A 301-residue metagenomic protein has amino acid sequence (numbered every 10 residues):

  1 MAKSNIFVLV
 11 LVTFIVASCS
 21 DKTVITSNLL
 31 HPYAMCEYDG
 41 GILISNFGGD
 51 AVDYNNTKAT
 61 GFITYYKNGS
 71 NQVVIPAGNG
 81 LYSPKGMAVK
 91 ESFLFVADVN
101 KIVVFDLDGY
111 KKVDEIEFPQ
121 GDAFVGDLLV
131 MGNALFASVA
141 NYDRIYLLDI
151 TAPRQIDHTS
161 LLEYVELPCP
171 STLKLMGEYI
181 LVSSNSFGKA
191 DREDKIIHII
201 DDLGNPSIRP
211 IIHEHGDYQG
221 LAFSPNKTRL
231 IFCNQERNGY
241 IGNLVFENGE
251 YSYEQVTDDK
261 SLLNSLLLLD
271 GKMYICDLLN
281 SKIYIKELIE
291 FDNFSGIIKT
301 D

Functional and structural regions predicted by a protein language model:
V16-S18: C-terminal motif of bacterial Sec signal peptides marking the signal peptidase cleavage site
S20-T26, S70-G78, K111-F118, R154-V165 (+3 more regions): A short beta-strand motif characteristic of beta-propeller blades
N28, I44-T57, F95-K101, A137-D143 (+3 more regions): Conserved beta-strand positions in repeat-built beta-propeller and related beta-rich domains
L29-D39, G78-F93, P119-G132, F136 (+6 more regions): Beta-rich, blade/repeat-based domains predominating in secreted/periplasmic proteins but also intracellular
D53-T64, K101-V103, R144-L147, K195-H198 (+2 more regions): A short loop-to-beta-strand structural motif that recurs across blades of beta-propeller domains
Y66-S70, D106-K111, D149-R154, I200-N205 (+2 more regions): Short loop/turn segments that connect beta-strands within beta-propeller blades
K101-I102, L107-M131, L161: Asp-box/WD-like beta-propeller blade repeats and closely related beta-sheet repeat scaffolds
L263-D301: Blade-level signature of beta-propeller repeat domains, shared across WD40, Kelch, NHL, RCC1 and BNR/Asp-box propellers
